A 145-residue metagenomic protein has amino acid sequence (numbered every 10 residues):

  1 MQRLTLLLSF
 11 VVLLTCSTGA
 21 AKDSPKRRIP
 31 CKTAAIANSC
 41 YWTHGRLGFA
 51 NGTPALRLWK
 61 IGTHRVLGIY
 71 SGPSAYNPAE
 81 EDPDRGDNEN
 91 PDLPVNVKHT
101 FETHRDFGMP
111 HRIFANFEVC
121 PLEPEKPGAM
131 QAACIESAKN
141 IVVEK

Functional and structural regions predicted by a protein language model:
M1-Q2: N-terminal secretory signal peptides that target proteins for export/translocation
T5-T15: Bacterial N-terminal signal peptides
V11, K26, A35, A115 (+1 more regions): Disulfide-bonded cysteine motifs in exported proteins
V12, T43, G72, P78 (+2 more regions): Intrinsically disordered, low-complexity regions enriched in small/polar residues
S17, P30-K32, S39-Y41, V119-P121 (+1 more regions): Sequence contexts marking disulfide-bonded cysteines in secreted/extracellular proteins
K22-G86: N-terminal secretory signal peptides
D82-K145: Beta-strand-rich cores of mature extracytoplasmic or soluble domains
